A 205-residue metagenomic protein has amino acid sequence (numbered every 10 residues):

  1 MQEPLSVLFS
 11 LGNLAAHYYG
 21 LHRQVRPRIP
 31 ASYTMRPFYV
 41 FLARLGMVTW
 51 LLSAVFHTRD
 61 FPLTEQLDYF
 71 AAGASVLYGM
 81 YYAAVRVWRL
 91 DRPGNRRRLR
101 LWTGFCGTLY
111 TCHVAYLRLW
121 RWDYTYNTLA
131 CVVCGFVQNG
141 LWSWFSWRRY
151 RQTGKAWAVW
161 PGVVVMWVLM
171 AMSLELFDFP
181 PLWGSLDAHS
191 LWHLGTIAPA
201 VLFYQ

Functional and structural regions predicted by a protein language model:
M1-Q205: Multi-pass alpha-helical transmembrane bundles in non-GPCR membrane proteins that perform intramembrane catalysis
